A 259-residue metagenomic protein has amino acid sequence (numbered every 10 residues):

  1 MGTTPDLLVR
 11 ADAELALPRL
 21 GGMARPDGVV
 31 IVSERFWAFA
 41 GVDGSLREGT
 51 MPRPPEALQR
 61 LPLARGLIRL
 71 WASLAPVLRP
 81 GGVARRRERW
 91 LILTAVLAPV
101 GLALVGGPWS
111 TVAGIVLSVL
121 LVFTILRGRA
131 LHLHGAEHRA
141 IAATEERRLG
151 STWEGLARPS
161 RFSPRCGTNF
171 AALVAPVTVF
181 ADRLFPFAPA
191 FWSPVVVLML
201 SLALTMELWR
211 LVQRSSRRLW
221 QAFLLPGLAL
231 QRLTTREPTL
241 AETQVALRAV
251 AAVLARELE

Functional and structural regions predicted by a protein language model:
M1-G81: Divalent-cation
G28, C166, L230: Residue-level signature of catalytic and energy-coupling elements of molecular machines, predominantly ATP/GTP-dependent
E34-F36, A103-H134, L198-R214: Hydrophobic alpha-helical membrane-embedded segments
A38-P54, L121-W153, W209-A229: Juxtamembrane helix-loop transition segments at the membrane interface in multi-pass membrane proteins
R79-P80, T94-S110, A175-P194, L198-L202 (+1 more regions): Juxtamembrane "helix exit" motif at the C-terminal ends of alpha-helical transmembrane segments in multi-pass membrane
V83-A98, R161-V174: Select subsegments of transmembrane alpha-helices in polytopic membrane proteins, especially boundary-proximal
F170, V174, T178, P189-S216 (+1 more regions): Pore-lining and gate-forming transmembrane alpha-helices of multi-pass membrane transport proteins
R217-E259: Cytosolic/matrix-facing juxtamembrane and C-terminal tails of multi-pass cellular membrane proteins
